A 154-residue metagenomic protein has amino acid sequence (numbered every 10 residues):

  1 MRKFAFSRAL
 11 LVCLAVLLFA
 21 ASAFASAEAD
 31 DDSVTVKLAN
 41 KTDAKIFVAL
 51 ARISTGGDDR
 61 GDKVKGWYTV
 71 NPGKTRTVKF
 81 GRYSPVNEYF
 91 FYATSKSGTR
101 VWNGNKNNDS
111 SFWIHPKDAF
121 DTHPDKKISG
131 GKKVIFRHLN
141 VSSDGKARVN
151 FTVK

Functional and structural regions predicted by a protein language model:
M1-S7: N-terminal secretory signal peptides that target proteins for export/translocation
L10-A21: Bacterial N-terminal signal peptides
F24-K74, K79-Y83, A93-K154: Intrinsically disordered, low-complexity segments enriched in small/polar residues
S84-E88: Extracellular Ig-like/FN3 beta-sandwich strand-entry sites
